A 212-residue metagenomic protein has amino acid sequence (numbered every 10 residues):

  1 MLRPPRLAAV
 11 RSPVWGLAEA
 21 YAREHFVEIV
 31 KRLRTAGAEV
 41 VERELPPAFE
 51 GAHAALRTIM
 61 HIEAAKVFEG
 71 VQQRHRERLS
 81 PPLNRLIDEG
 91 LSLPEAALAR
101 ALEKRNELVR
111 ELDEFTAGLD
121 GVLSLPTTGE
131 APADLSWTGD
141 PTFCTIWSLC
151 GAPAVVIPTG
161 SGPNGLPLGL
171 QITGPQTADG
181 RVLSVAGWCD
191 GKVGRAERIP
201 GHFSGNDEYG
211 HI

Functional and structural regions predicted by a protein language model:
M1-A8, P13-W15, V27-A36, A99 (+2 more regions): Structural helix-boundary/capping segments
M1-V10, T58-D113, P158-G169: Short helix-loop capping/hinge segments that flank enzyme active sites or metal/cofactor-binding pockets
E19, A52, P132-L135, L166 (+1 more regions): Short glycine-/acidic-enriched loop or helix-start segments at secondary-structure transitions that form or flank
Y21-E44, E69-R74, L98, L102-L119: Acyltransferase
E39-L56, I87-D88, G162-N164: Short connector loops at secondary-structure junctions
A54-L56, V71, R100, P126-T145: Short, surface-exposed loop/helix-turn segments at secondary-structure junctions that function as lids/hinges flanking
E111-D113, W137-P158: Small-aliphatic-rich amphipathic alpha-helix that forms the alpha element of a beta-alpha
